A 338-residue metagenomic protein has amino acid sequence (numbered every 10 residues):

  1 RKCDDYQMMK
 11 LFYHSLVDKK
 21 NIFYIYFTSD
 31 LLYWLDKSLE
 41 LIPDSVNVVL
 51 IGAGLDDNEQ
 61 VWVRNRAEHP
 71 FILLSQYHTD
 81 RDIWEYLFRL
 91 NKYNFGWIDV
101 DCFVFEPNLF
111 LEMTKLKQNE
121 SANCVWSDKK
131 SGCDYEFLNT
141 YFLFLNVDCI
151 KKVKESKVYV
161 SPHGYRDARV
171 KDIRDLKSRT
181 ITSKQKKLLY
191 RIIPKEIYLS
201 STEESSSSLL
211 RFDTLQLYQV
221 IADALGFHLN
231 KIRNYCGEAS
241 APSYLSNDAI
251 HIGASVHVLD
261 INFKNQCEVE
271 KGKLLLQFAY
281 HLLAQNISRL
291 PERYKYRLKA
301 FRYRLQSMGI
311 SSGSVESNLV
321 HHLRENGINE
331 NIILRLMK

Functional and structural regions predicted by a protein language model:
R1-K37: N-proximal low-complexity "stem/linker" segments adjacent to membrane-targeting elements
I25-D30, I51-L55, D99-D101: Structural motif
K37-N47: Short, acidic, metal-binding catalytic loop of nucleotide-sugar glycosyltransferases
G52-N91: Active-site-proximal specificity loops/subdomain of glycosyltransferases
N91-Y93, Q118-N119: Active-site acidic short loop of glycosyltransferases
Y93-F103: Short beta-strand-to-loop acidic/aromatic patch adjacent to the donor-nucleotide binding site
F105-S208: Conserved catalytic core of nucleotide-sugar-dependent glycosyltransferases
I173-K338: C-terminal catalytic/acceptor-binding lobe
